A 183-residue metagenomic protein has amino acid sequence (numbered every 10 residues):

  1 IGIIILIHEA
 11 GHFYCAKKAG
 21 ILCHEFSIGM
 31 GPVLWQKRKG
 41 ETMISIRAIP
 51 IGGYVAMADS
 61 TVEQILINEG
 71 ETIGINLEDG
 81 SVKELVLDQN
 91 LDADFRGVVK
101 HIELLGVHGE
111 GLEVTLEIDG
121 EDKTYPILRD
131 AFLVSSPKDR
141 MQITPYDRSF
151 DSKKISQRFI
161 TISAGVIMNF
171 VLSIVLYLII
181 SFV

Functional and structural regions predicted by a protein language model:
I1-S81, D88-M141: Small-residue-rich helix-interface/hinge motifs
G2, D151, M168: Catalytic cores of large soluble enzymes that bind and process phosphate-bearing ligands
Q142-I160: Cytosolic-side transmembrane helix boundary signature
S156-V183: PDZ/PDZ-like peptide-tail recognition elements
